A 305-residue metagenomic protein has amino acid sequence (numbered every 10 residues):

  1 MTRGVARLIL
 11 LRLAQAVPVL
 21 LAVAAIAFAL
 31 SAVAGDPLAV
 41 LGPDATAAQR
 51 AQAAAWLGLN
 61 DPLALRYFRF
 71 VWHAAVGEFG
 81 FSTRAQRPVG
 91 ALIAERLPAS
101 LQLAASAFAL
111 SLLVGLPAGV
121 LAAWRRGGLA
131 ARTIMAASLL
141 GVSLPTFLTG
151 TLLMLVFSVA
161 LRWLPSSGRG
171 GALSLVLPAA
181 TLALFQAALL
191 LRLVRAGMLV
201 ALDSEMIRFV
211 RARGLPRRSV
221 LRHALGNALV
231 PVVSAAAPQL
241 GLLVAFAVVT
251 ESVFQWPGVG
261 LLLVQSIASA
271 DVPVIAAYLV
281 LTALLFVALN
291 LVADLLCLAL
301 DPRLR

Functional and structural regions predicted by a protein language model:
T2-L8, A91-A130, T146, R169-R305: Alpha-helical transmembrane segments of integral membrane proteins, especially multi-pass inner/plasma-membrane
V5, L13, Q49, A53 (+8 more regions): Hydrophobic alpha-helical segments of integral membrane proteins, encompassing both true transmembrane helices
L10-V19: N-terminal signal-anchor/signal peptide hydrophobic helix marking the start of the first transmembrane segment
P18-F68, L161-L177: Hydrophobic alpha-helical transmembrane segments of membrane transport/permease proteins and related membrane-embedded
V19, R125, A130-L140, L144-T146: Small-residue-rich alpha-helical segments with characteristic i,i+4
A25-A34, A51, D61, W72 (+3 more regions): Membrane-water interface segments at the C-terminal ends of transmembrane alpha-helices in multi-pass inner-membrane
D36, A75-G77, F246, P302: Flexible, glycine-biased helix-capping/connector loops in cytosolic signal-transduction modules
